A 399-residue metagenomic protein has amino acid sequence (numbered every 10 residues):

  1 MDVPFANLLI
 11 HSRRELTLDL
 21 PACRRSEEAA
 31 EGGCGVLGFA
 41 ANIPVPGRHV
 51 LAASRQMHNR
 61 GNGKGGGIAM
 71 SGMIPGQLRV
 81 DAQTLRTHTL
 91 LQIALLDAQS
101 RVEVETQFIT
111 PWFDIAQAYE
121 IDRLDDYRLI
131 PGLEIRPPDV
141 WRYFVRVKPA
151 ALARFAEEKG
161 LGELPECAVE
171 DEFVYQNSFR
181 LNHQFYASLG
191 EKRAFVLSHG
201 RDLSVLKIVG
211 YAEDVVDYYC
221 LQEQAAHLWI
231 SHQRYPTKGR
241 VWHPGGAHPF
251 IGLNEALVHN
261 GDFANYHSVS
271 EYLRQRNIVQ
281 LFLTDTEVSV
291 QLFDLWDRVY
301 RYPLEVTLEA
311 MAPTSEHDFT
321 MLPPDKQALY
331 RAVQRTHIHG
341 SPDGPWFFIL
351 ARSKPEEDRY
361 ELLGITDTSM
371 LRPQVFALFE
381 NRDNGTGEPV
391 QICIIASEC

Functional and structural regions predicted by a protein language model:
D2-C399: N-terminal segments that mediate ammonia production and transfer in glutamine-dependent amidotransferase systems
